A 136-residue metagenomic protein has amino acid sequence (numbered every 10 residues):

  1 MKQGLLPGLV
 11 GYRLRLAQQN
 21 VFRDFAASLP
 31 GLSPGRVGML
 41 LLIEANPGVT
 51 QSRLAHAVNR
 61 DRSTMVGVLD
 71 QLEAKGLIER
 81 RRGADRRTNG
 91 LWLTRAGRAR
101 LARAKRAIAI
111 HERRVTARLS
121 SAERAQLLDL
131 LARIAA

Functional and structural regions predicted by a protein language model:
M1-G31, I134: N-terminal leader segment of winged-helix/HTH proteins
G8-Y12, Q19, L32-L41, S63 (+1 more regions): Short alpha-helical elements of helix-turn-helix
L14, I43-P47: Short helix-to-turn junction characteristic of helix-turn-helix DNA-binding domains, especially the helix
F22, G48, D70-A132, A136: Charged, amphipathic alpha-helical coiled-coil/dimerization segments
L40-I43, L101: Hydrophobic residues on short alpha-helical segments
A55: The alpha-helix within a helix-turn-helix
